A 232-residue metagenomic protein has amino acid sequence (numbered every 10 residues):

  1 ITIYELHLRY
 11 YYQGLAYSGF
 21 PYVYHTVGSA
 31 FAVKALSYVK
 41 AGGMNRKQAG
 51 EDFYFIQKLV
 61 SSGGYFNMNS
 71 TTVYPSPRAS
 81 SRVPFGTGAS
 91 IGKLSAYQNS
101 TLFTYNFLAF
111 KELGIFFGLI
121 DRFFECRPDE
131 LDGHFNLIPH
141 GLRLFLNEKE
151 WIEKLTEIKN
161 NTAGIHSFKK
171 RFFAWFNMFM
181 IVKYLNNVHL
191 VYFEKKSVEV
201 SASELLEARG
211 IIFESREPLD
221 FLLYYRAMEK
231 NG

Functional and structural regions predicted by a protein language model:
I1: Conserved donor NDP-sugar-binding/catalytic core segment of glycosyltransferases
R9-A32: A recurrent flexible, glycine/aromatic-enriched loop bordering the glycosyltransferase active site that acts as
L36-S37, T72: Short, well-ordered alpha-helical scaffold segment located in the soluble/lumenal catalytic or ligand-binding core
K47, L59-Y74, S80: Catalytic donor-sugar/metal-binding loop of nucleotide-sugar-dependent glycosyltransferases
K47-Y54: Acidic donor-binding loop at a coil-to-helix junction in glycosyltransferase catalytic cores that engages
R78-N99: PAPS-dependent sulfotransferase catalytic core
K93-G232: Terminal low-complexity segments of carbohydrate-biosynthetic enzymes
